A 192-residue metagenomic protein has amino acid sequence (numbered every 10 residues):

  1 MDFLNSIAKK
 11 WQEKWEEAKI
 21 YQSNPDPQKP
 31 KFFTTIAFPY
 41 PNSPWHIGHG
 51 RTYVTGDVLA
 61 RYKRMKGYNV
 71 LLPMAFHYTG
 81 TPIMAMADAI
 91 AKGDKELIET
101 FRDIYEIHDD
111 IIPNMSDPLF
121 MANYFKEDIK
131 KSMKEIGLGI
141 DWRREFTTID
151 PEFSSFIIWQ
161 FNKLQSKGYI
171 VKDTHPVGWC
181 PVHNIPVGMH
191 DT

Functional and structural regions predicted by a protein language model:
M1-T192: N-terminal, positively charged nucleic-acid-binding surface of large information/translation enzymes
